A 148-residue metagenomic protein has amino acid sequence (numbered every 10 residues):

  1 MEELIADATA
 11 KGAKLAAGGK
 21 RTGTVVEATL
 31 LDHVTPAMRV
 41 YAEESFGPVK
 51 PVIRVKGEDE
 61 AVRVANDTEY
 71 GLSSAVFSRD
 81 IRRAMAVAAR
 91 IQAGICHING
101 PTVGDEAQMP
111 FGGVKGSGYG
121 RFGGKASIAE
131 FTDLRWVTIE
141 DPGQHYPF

Functional and structural regions predicted by a protein language model:
I5, A10-K11, T22-F148: Conserved C-terminal structural/oligomerization subdomain of aldehyde/semialdehyde dehydrogenase
K14-G19: Diglycine-centered glycine-rich loop/turn motifs
